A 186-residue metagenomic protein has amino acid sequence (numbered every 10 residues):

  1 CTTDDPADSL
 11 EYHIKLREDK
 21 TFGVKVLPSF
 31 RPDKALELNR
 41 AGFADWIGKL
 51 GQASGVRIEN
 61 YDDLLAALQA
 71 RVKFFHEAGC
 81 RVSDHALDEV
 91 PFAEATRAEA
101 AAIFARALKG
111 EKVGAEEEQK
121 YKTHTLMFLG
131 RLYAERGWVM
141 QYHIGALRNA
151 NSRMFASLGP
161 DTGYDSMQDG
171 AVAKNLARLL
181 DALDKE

Functional and structural regions predicted by a protein language model:
T2-P6: Structural motif
S9-K25, D45-E186: Histidine/acidic residue-rich metal-binding segments in metalloenzymes
P32-R40: Short, conserved secondary-structure transition motifs
